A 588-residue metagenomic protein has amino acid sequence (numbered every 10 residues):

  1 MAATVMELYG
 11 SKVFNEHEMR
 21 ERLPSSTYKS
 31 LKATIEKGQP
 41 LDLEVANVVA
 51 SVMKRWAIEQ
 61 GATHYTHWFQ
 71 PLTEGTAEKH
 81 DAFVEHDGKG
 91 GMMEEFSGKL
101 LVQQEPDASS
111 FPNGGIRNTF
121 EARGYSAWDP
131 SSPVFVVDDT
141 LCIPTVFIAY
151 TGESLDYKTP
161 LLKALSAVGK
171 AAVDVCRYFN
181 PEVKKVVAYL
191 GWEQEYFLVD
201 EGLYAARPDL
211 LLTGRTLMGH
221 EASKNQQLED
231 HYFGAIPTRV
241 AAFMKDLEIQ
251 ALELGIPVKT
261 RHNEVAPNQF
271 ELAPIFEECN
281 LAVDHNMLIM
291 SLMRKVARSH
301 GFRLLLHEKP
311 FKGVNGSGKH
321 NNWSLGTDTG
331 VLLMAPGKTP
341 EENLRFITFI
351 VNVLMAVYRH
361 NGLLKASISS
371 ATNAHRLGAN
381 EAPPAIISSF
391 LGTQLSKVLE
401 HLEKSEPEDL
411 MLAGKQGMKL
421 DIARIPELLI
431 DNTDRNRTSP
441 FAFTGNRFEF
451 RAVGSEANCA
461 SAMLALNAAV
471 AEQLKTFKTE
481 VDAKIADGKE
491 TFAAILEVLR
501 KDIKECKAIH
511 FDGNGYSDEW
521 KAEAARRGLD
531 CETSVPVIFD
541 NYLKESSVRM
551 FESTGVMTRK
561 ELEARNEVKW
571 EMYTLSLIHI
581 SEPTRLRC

Functional and structural regions predicted by a protein language model:
M1-H17, E21-Y28, D42, R123-I143 (+2 more regions): Catalytic pocket of metal/acid-base enzymes, prominently hydrolases
T4-N15, T34-E36, G152, K224-Y232: Gly-rich Lys/Arg/Thr-decorated short loops/hinges at beta-loop-alpha junctions or inter-strand turns that position
L8-E121: Active-site core of metal-dependent hydrolases
Q39, R565-L577: Short, charged/polar, low-complexity loop and linker segments that flank or interrupt alpha-helical bundles
N47, Q70, K99, N263-E264 (+2 more regions): Residue-level "edge-of-site" marker
A122-L306, N315-G318, L325-N566: Glycine-rich, acidic/polar active-site loops that bind/position phosphate-bearing ligands
E308-P310, T584: Short, well-ordered turn and helix-capping elements at secondary-structure junctions
I578-C588: Residue-level detector of conserved catalytic or cofactor/ligand-binding positions in enzyme active sites
